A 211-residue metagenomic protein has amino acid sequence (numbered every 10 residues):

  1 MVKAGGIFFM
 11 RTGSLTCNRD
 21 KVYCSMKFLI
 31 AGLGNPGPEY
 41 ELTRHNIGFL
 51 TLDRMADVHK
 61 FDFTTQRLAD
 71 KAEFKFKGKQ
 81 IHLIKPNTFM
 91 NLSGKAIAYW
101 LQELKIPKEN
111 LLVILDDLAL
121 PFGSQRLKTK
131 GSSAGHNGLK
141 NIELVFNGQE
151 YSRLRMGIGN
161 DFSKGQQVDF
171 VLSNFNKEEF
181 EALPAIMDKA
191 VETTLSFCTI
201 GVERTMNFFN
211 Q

Functional and structural regions predicted by a protein language model:
M1-G13: Positively charged N-terminal leader segments that act as targeting/secretion signals
G6-F9, N18-K130, K140-L154, D161-Q166 (+2 more regions): Nucleotide and nucleotide-moiety/phosphate-recognizing core
G135-G138: Hydrophobic alpha-helical segments within soluble ligand-binding/sensing domains
